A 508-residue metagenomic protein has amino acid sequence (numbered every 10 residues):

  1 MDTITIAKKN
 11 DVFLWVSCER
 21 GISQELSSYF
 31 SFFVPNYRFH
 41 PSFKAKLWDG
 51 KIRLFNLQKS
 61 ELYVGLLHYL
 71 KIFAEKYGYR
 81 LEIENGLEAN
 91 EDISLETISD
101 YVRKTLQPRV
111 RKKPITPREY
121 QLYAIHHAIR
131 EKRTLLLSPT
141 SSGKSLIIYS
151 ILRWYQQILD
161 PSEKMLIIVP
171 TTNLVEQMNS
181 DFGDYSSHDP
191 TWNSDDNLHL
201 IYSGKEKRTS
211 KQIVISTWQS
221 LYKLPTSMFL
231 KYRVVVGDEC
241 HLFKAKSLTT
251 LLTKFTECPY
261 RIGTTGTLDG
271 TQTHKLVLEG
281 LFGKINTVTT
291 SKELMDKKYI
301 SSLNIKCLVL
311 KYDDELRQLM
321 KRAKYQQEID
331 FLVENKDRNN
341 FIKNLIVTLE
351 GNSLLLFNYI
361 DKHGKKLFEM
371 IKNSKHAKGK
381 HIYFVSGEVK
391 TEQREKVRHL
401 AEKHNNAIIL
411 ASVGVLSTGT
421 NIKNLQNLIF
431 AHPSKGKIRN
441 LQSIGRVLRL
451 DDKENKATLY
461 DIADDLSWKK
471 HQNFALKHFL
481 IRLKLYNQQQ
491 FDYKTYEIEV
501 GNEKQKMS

Functional and structural regions predicted by a protein language model:
E131-R153: Walker A/P-loop
S145-S150, W154-Y155, L159-D184, I360-D361: Conserved Walker A/P-loop ATP-binding site and its immediately adjacent core in helicase/helicase-like ATPase domains
T172-L200, S374-A377: Conserved helix-turn-beta segment of the N-terminal RecA-like "Helicase ATP-binding" lobe in SF1/SF2 helicases
L198-R208, K366, G379-S417: Conserved helicase ATPase core of P-loop NTP-dependent helicases/translocases
Y232-R233, A411, T420-P433, A457-D461: A short beta-strand element within the Helicase C-terminal
H241-K306, Y486: Post-DEXD/H (motif II) to motif III coupling segment of the RecA-like Helicase ATP-binding lobe
M320-N358, K362, K366-N373: Conserved interdomain hinge at the start of the Helicase C-terminal
R446-L480: Conserved segment of the helicase C-terminal RecA-like domain
